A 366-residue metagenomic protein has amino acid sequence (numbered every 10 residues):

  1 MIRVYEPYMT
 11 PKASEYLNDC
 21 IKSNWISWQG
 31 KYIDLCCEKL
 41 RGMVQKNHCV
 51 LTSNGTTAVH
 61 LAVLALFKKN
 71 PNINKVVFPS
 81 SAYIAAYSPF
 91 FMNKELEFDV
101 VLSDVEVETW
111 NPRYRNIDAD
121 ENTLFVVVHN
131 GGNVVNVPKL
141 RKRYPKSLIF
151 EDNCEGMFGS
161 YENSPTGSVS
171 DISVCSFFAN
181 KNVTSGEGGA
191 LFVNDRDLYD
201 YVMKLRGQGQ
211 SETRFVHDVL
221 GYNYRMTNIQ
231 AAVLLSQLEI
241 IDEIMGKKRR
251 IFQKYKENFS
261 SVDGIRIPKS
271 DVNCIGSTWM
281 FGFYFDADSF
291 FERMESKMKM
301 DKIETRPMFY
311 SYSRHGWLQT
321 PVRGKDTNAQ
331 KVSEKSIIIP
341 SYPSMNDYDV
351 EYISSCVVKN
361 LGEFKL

Functional and structural regions predicted by a protein language model:
M1-S27, S147, P340: N-terminal "arm"/small-domain region of PLP-dependent enzymes with the aminotransferase-like
Q29-K75, P89-E97: Phosphate-binding glycine-rich loop
I33-K39, M43-V50, G55, L124-V128 (+4 more regions): PLP-dependent aminotransferase class I/II
L51, F78, L102, L191 (+1 more regions): Conserved SAM-binding loop
H60, L64, K68, F91-M92 (+5 more regions): Short, well-ordered alpha-helices that flank and scaffold nucleotide-derived cofactor binding pockets
A62-A119, M298: Conserved PLP-anchoring active-site segment centered on the Schiff-base-forming lysine
L96-D99, L148, I303-E304: Residue-level detector of anion-binding/catalytic polar loops
E106-S185, F192, D197: Active-site phosphate-binding strand-loop segment of PLP-dependent enzymes
